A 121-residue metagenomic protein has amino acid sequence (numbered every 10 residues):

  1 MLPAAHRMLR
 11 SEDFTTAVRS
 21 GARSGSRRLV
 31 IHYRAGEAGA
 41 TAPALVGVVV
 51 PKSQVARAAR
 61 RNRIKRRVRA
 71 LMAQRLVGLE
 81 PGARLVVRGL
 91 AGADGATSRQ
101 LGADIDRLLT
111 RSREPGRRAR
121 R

Functional and structural regions predicted by a protein language model:
M1-R121: Positively charged, solvent-exposed patches that mediate nucleic-acid binding
